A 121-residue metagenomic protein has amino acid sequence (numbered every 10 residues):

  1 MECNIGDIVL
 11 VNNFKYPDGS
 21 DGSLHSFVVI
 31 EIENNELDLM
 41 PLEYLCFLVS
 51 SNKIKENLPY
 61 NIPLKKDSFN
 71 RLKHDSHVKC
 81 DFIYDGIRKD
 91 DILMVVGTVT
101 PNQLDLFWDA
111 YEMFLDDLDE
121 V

Functional and structural regions predicted by a protein language model:
M1-E2, Y111: Extreme N-terminus of proteins, especially the signal/transit-peptide cleavage junction and the first residues
L10, V29-E31, F82: A residue-level detector for short acidic-glycine micro-motifs
D18-S68: Compact nucleic-acid interaction/catalytic patches
K66-V121: C-terminal terminal-subdomain/extension
